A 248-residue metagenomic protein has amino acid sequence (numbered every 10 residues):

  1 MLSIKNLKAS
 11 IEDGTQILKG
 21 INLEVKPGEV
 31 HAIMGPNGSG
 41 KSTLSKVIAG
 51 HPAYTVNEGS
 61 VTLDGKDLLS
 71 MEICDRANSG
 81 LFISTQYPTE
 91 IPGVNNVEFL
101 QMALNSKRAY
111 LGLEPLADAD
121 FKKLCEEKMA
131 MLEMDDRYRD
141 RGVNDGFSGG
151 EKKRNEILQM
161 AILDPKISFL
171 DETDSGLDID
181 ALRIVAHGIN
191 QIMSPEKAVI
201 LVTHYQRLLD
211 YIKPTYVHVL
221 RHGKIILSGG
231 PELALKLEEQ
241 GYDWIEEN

Functional and structural regions predicted by a protein language model:
L2-I4, I17-G20: Conserved structural motif at the start of ABC-family nucleotide-binding domains
M34-P36: The feature captures the beta-strand-to-loop junction immediately N-terminal to the Walker
S60-R76, N144: ABC ATPase NBD Q-loop/coupling interface
I83-Y87, G93-A109, F121-L124: Q-loop/switch helix immediately C-terminal to the Walker
M160-A161: ABC ATPase C-loop
F169-T173, D180: Walker B catalytic motif
Y211, L220, K224-E247: Conserved beta-strand-loop-alpha-helix hinge in the C-terminal portion of ABC ATPase nucleotide-binding domains
